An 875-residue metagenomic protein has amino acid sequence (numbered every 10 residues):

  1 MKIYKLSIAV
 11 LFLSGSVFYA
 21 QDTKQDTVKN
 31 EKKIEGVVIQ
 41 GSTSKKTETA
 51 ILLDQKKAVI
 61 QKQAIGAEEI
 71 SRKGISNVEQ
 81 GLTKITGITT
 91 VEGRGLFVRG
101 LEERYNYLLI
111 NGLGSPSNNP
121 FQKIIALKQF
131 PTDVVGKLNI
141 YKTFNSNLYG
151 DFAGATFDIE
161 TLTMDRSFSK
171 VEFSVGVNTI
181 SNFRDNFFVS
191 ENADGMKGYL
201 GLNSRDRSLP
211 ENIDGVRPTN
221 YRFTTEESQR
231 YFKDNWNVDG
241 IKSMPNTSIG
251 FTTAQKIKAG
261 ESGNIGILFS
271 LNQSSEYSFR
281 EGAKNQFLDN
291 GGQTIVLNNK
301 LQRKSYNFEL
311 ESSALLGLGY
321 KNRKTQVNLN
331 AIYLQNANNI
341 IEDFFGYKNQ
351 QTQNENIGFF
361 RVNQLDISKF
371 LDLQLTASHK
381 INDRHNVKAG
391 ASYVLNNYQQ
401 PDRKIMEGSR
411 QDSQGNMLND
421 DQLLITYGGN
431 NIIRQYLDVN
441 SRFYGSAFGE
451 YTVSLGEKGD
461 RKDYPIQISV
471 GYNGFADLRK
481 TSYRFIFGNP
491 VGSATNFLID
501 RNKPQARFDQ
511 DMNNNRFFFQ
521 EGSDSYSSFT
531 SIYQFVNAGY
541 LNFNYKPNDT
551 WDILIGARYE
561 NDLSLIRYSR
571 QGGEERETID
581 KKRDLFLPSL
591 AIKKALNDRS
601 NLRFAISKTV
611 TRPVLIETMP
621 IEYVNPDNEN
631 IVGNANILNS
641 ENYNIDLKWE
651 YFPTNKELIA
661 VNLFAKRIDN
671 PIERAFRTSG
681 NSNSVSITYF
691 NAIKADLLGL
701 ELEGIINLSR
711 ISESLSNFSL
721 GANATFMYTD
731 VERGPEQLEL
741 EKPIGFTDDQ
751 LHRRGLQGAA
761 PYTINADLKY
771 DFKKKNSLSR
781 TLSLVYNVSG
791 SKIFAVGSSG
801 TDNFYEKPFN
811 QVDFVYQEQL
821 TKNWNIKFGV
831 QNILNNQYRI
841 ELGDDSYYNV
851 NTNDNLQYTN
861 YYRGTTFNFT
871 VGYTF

Functional and structural regions predicted by a protein language model:
V38-I70, E103-Y107, L113: N-terminal periplasmic "start-of-domain" segments of outer-membrane beta-barrel proteins
V78-G114, A155-E160: Extracytoplasmic beta-strand/coil segments of soluble accessory domains associated with Gram-negative outer-membrane
T83-T86, G114-K142, L162, F187-F188: Short acidic/polar hinge/loop motifs at secondary-structure boundaries that mediate gating or recognition
L113-G114, F344, Q399, N416-L424 (+7 more regions): Surface-exposed extracellular loop regions of Gram-negative outer-membrane beta-barrel proteins, predominantly
Y221, E227, Y231-E342, L371 (+1 more regions): Transmembrane beta-barrel wall of Gram-negative outer-membrane proteins
Q435-Y436, N440-S441, F448, V632-L638 (+4 more regions): Outer membrane beta-barrel strand-and-loop segments of large Gram-negative receptors, especially TonB-dependent
A665-R667, S686-K792: Gram-negative outer-membrane beta-barrel transporters
N670, N787-A795, Q817-F875: C-terminal beta-signal and adjacent terminal beta-strands/loops of Gram-negative outer-membrane beta-barrel proteins
